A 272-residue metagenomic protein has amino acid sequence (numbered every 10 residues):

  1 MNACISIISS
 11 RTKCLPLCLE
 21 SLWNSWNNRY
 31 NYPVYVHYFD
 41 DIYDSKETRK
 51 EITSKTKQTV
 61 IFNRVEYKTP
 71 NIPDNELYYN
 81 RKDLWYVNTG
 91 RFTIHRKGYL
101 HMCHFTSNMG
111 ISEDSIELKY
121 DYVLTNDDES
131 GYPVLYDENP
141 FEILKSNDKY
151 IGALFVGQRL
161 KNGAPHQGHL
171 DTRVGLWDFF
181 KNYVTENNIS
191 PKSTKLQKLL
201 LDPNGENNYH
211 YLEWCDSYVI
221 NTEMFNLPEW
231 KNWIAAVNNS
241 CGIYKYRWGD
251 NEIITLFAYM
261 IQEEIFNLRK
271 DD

Functional and structural regions predicted by a protein language model:
M1-E20: N-proximal low-complexity "stem/linker" segments adjacent to membrane-targeting elements
C14, D40-K50: Short, charged/polar "capping" segments at the starts of alpha-helices and the immediately preceding loops
S21-N31: Short, acidic, metal-binding catalytic loop of nucleotide-sugar glycosyltransferases
P33-D41: Short internal beta-strands
I52-K119: Active-site-proximal specificity loops/subdomain of glycosyltransferases
R91-G98, I116, S130-G242, R247 (+2 more regions): Conserved catalytic core of nucleotide-sugar-dependent glycosyltransferases
T255-D272: PAPS-dependent sulfotransferase catalytic core
